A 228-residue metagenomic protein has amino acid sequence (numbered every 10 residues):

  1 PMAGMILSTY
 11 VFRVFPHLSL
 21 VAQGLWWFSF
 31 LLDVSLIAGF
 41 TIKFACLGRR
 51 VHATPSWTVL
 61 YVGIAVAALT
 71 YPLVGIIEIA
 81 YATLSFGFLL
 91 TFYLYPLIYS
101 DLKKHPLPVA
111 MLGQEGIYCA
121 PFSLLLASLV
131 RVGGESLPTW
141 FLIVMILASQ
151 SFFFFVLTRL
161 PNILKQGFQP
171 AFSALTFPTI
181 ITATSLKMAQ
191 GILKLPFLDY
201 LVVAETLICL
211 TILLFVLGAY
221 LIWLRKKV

Functional and structural regions predicted by a protein language model:
I6-V14, V66-I77, F122-S136, I181-P196: Hydrophobic alpha-helical transmembrane segments in multi-pass integral membrane proteins
S8-L84: Membrane-interface helix-loop-helix junctions at boundaries between adjacent transmembrane segments
S19-V34, E78-T91, T139-Q150, E205-C209: Structural signature of hydrophobic alpha-helical transmembrane segments
G24, L107-G116, V132-S149, F154-V228: C-terminal transmembrane helix-loop-helix hairpin of multi-pass membrane proteins
S29-C46, A65, F88-L102, A120-L124 (+1 more regions): Hydrophobic, membrane-facing alpha-helical anchors
I42-G63, A80-T83, Y99-S123, L164-T176 (+1 more regions): Cytoplasm-facing juxtamembrane segments at the starts of transmembrane helices in multi-pass membrane proteins
F86-V144: Aromatic-anchored, glycine/proline-accented short structural segments that stabilize local strand-turns or short
